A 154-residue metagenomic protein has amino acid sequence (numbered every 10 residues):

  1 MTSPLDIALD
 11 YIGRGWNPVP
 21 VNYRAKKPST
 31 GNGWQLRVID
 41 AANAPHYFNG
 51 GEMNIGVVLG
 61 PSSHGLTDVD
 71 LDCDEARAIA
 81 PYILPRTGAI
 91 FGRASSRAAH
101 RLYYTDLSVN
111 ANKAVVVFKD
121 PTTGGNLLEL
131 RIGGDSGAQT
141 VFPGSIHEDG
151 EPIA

Functional and structural regions predicted by a protein language model:
M1-A154: Conserved phosphate/metal-binding and DNA-contacting active-site motifs used in DNA phosphodiester-bond processing
